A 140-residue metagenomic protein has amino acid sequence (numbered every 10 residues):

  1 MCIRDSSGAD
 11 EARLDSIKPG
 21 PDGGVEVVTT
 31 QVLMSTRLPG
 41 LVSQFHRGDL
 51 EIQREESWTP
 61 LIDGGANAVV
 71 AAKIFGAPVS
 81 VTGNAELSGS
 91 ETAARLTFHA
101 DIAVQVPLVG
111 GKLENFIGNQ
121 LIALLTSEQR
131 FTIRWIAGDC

Functional and structural regions predicted by a protein language model:
M1-S6: Conserved small/polar residues in nucleotide/adenosyl-binding loops
S7-G8, L50: Short coil-to-beta-strand transition motifs
L14-D15, N84: Short, acidic/polar N-cap/turn motifs at the starts of alpha helices
D15-G23, L50, N119-F131: Subset-of-secretome marker
S16-V69: Glycine-rich portal/gate segments that line the openings of hydrophobic small-molecule binding cavities
V27-T30, I52, S57, N67-G118: Beta-strand/loop substructures that line and gate deep hydrophobic ligand-binding cavities in soluble
T59, G110-C140: A conserved amphipathic terminal alpha-helix motif
